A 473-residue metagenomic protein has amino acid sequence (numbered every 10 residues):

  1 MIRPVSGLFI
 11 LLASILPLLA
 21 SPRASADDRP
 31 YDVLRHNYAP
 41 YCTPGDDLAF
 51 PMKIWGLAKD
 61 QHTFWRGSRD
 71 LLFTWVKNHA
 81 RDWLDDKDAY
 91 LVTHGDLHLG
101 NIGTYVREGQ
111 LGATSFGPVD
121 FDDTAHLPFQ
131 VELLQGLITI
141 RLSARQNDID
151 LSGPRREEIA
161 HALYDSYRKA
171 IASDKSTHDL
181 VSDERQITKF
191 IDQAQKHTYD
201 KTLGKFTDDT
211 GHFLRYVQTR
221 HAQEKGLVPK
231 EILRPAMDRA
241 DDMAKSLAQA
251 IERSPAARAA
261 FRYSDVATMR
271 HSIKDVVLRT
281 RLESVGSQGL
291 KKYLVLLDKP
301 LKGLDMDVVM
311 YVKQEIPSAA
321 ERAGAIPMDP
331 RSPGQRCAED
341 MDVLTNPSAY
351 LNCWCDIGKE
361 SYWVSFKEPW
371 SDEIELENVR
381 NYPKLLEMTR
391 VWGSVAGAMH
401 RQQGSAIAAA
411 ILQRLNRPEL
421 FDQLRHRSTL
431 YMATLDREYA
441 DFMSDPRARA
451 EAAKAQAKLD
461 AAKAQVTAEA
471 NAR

Functional and structural regions predicted by a protein language model:
M1-V5: N-terminal secretory signal peptides that target proteins for export/translocation
G7-L18: Bacterial N-terminal signal peptides
A24-D47, G56-G95, L99-H197, Y263-E451 (+3 more regions): Conserved ATP-binding subdomain of kinase catalytic cores across diverse folds
P51-M52: Flexible, solvent-exposed coil segments and beta strand-coil junctions, predominantly the extracellular/periplasmic
K201-K274, R279-T280, S284-V285, L296: Acidic catalytic cores of enzymes that act on phosphate-bearing nucleotides/polynucleotides
